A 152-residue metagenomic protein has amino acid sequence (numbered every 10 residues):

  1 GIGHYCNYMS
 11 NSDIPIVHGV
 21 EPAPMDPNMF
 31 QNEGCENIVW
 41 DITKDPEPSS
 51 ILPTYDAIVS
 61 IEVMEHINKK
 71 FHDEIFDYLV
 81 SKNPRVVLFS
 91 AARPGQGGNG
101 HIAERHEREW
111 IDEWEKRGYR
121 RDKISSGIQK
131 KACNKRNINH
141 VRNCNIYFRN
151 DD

Functional and structural regions predicted by a protein language model:
G1: Conserved class I S-adenosyl-L-methionine
H4, Y8, P22-M25, M29-I51 (+2 more regions): S-adenosyl-L-methionine-dependent methyltransferase catalytic module, highlighting the catalytic core
M9-I14: Glycosyltransferases and closely related glycan-assembly transferases that use nucleotide-activated donors
I16-E21: Conserved SAM-binding motif I beta-strand of class I
